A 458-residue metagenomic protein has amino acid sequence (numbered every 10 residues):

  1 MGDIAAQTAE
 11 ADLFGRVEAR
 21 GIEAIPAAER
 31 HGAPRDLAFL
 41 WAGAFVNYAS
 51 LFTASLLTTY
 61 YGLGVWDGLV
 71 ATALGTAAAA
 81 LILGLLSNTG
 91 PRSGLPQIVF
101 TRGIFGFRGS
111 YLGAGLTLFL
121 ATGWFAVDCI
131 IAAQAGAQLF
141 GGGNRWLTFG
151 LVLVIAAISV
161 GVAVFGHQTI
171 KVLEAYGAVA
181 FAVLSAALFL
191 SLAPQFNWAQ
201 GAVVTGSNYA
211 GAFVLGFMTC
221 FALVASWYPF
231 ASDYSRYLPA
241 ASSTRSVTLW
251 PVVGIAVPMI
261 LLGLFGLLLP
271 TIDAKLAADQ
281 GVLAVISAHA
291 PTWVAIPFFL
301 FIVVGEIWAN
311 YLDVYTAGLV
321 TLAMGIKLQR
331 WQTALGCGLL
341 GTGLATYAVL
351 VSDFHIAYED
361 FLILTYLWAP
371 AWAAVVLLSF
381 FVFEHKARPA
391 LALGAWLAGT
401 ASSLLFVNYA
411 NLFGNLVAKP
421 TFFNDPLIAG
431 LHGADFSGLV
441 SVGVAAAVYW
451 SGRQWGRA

Functional and structural regions predicted by a protein language model:
M1-D67, A212-F217, R236-S246, G456: Membrane-interface "cap" regions at the ends of multi-pass membrane proteins
R30-P34, F165-A178, P229-L261, L276-V285 (+2 more regions): Hydrophobic, small-residue-rich membrane helices and short re-entrant helix-turn-helix hairpins that build
P34-L51, F189-Q195, V204-L269, T292-Y311 (+1 more regions): Hydrophobic, membrane-embedded alpha-helices of multi-pass small-molecule transporters
T58-V70, Q138-G150, Q168-G177, L283-T292 (+3 more regions): Transmembrane helix-loop boundary segments of multi-pass membrane transporters
T59-L63, N88, I104, L112 (+7 more regions): Membrane-water interface regions at transmembrane-helix termini and the short interhelical loops of multi-pass membrane
A71-F105, A114-L120, A126: Juxtamembrane transmembrane-helix boundary signature
A114-L118, G141-F165, V179-L190, C220-A231 (+4 more regions): Transmembrane alpha-helical segments of multi-pass small-molecule transport proteins
W372-S451: C-terminal membrane-solvent junction of multi-pass transporters and transport-like membrane proteins
